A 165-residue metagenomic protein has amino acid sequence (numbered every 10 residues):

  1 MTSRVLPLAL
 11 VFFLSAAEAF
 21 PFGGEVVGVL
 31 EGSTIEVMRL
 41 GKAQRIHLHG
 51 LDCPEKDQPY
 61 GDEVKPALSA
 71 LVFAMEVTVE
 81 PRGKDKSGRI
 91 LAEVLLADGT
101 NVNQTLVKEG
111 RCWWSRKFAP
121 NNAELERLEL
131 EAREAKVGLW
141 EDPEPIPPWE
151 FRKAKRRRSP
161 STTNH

Functional and structural regions predicted by a protein language model:
T2-R4, F13-H165: Small beta-barrel nucleic-acid-binding modules, primarily SNase/OB-fold domains and secondarily Tudor-like barrels
